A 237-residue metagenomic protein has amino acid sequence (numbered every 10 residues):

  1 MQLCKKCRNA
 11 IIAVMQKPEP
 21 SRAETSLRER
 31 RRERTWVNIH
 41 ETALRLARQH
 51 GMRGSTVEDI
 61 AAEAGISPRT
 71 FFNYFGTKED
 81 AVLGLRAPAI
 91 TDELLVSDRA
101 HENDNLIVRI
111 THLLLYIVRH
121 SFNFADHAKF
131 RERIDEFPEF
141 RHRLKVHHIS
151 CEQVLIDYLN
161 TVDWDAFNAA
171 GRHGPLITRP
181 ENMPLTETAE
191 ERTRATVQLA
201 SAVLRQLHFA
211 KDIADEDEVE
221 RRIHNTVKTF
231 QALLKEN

Functional and structural regions predicted by a protein language model:
L3-E63: Basic, helix-initiating cap at the start of DNA-binding domains
T42, L46, T70, Y74 (+1 more regions): Amphipathic alpha-helical interface segments
R45-Q49, V82-E132: Amphipathic alpha-helical linker/stalk segments
G51-M52, T70-L83: HTH DNA-binding helix-turn interface
T111-N237: An extended, acidic
